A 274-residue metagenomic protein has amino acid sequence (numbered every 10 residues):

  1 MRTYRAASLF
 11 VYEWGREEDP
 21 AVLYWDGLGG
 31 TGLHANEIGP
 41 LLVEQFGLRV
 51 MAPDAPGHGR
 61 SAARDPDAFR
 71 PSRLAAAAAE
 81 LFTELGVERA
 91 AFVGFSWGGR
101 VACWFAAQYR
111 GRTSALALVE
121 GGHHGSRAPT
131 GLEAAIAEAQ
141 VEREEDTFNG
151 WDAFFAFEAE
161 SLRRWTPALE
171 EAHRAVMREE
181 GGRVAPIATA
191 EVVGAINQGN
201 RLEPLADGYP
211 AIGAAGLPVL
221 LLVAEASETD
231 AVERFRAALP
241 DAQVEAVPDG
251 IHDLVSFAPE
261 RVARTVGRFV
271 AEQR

Functional and structural regions predicted by a protein language model:
M1-L23, E44-L48, V87-E88, P248 (+1 more regions): Alpha/beta-hydrolase fold catalytic core
F10-A62: Conserved HGGG/HGGXW glycine-rich cap/lid loop of the alpha/beta-hydrolase fold
F46-V93, R264: Active-site loop/oxyanion-hole signature of alpha/beta-hydrolase fold enzymes
G94, G98, A102: Gly/Ala-rich beta-loop-alpha elbow adjacent to hydrolase catalytic centers
A107, S114-N149: Flexible "cap/lid" loop of the alpha/beta hydrolase fold
F148-E203: Conserved alpha/beta-hydrolase catalytic His-Asp/Glu region
G181-A238: Conserved serine/cysteine hydrolase catalytic core
G250-P259: Catalytic histidine-centered segment of alpha/beta-hydrolase-like enzymes
